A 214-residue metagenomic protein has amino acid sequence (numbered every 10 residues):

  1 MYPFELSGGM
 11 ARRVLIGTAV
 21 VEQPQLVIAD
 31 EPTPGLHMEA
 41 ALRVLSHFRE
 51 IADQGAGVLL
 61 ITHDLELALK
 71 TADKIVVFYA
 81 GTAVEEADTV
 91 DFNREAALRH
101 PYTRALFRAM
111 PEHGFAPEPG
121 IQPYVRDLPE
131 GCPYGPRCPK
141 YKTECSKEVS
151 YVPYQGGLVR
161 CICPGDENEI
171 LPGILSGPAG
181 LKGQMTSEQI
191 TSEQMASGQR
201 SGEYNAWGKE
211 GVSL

Functional and structural regions predicted by a protein language model:
Y2-L6: Conserved ABC ATPase signature
S7-R13: ABC ATPase nucleotide-binding domain "signature motif"
V21-Q25: A short, proline-enriched helix->beta-strand linker immediately N-terminal to the Walker B motif in ABC-type P-loop
V27-D30: Catalytic Walker B motif of ABC-type/P-loop ATPase nucleotide-binding domains
L36-F115: P-loop NTP-binding/switch modules centered on Walker-like glycine-rich loops
E86-G180, W207: Short catalytic/signature loops enriched in Gly
